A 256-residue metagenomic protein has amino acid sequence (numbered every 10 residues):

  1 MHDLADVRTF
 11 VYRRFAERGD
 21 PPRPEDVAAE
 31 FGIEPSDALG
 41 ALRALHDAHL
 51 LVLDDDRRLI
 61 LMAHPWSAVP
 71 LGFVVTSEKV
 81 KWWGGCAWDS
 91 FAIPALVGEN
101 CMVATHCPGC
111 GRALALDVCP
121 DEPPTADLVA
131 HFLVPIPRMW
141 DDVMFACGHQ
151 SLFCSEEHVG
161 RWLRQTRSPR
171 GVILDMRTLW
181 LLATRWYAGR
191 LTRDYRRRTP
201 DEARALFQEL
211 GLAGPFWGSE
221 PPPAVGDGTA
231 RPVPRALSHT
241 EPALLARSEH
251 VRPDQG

Functional and structural regions predicted by a protein language model:
M1-L4, L53-S77, P120: Short, cationic-aromatic polyanion-contact patches
H2-D20: Short helix->loop/beta-hairpin flanking segments within DNA-binding domains
V7, V27, D37-D54: Basic amphipathic alpha-helical segments that dock to polyanions
E17-E30: Short acidic, hydrophobic short linear motifs in intrinsically disordered regions
P65-T76, D89, N100, A205 (+1 more regions): A compositional/biophysical signature of low hydrophobicity enriched in polar/charged and small residues
V80, C86-E202: Mid-protein regulatory/catalytic core that forms ligand/cofactor-binding pockets and protein-protein interaction
C154-G256: Long, solvent-exposed, polar/charged low-complexity segments
